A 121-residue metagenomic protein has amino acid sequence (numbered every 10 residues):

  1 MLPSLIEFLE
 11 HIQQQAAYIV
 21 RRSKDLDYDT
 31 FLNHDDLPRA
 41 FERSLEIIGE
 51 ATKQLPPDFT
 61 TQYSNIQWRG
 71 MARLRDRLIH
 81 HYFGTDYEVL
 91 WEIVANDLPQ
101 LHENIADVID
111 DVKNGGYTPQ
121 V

Functional and structural regions predicted by a protein language model:
M1-V121: Solvent-exposed interaction patches of small proteins and small membrane subunits
